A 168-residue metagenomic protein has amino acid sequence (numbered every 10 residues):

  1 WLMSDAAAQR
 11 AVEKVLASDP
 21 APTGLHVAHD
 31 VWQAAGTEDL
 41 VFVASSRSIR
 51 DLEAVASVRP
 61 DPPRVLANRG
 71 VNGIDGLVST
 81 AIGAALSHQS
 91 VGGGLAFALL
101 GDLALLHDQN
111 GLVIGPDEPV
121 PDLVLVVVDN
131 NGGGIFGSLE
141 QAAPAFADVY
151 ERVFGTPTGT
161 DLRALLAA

Functional and structural regions predicted by a protein language model:
L2-V91: Active-site diphosphate/adenylate-binding microenvironment
A56-A168: Thiamine diphosphate
